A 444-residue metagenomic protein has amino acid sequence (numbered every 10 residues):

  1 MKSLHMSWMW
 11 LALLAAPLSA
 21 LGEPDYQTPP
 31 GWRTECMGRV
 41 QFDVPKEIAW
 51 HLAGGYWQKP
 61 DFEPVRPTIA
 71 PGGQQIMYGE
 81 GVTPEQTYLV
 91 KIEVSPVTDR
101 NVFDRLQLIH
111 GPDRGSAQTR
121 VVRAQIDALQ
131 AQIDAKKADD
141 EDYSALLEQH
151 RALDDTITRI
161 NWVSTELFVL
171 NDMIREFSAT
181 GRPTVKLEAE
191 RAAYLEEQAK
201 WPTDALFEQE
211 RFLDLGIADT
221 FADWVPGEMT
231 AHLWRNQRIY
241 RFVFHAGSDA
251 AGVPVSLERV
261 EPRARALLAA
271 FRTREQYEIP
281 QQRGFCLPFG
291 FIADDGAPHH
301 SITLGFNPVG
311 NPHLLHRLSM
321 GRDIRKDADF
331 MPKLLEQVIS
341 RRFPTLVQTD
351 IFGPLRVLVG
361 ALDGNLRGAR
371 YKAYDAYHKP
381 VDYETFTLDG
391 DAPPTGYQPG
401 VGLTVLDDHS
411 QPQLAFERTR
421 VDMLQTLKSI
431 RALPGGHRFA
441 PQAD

Functional and structural regions predicted by a protein language model:
M1-M9: Bacterial N-terminal signal peptides that target proteins for export
W8-P17: Bacterial N-terminal signal peptides
A20-P24: Boundary at the C-terminal end of the N-terminal hydrophobic targeting segment
D25-G72: N-terminal mature-domain "stem" immediately C-terminal to a signal peptide or N-terminal signal-anchor/transmembrane
E47-H51, A193, F244-F285, G400-D444: Surface-exposed amphipathic alpha-helical segments
A53, W57-N101: Long, solvent-exposed N-terminal ectodomains/accessory regions that are displayed to the extracellular/lumenal milieu
Q86-R235, N307-T395: Signature of long, low-cysteine stretches enriched in small and polar/charged residues
W224-V253, F271, E384-S410: A short, solvent-exposed beta-edge/loop patch
